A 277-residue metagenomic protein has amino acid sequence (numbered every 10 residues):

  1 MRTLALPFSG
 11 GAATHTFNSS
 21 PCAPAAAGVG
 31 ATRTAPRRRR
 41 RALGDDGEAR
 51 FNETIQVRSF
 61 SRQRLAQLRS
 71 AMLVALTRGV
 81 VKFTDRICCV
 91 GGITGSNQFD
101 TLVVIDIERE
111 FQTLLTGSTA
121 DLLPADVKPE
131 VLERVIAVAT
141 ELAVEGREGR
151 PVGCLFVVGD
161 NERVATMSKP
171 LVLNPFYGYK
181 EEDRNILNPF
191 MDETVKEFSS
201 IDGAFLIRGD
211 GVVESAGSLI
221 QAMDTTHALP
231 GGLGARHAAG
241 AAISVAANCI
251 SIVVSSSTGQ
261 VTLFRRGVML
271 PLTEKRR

Functional and structural regions predicted by a protein language model:
M1-A247, S251-R277: Divalent-cation
